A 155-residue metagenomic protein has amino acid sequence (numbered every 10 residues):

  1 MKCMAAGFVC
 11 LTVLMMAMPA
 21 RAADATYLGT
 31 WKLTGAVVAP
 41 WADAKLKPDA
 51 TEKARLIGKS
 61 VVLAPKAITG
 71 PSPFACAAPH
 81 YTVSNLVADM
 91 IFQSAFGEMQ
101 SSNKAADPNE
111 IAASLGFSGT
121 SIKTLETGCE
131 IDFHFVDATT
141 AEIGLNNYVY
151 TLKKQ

Functional and structural regions predicted by a protein language model:
M1-A5: Positively charged n-region of N-terminal signal peptides that target proteins for export
G7-M15: Bacterial N-terminal signal peptides
P19-T30: N-terminal helix-cap/turn-to-beta initiation motif at the start of protein domains
D24-T26, A112-S118, E130-A138: Short, surface-exposed loop and linker segments with low hydrophobicity and enrichment for Pro/Ser/Thr
L33-P71: Short, solvent-exposed loop/hinge segments that bridge or flank secondary-structure elements
V37-P40, L63-C129: Contiguous, well-ordered beta-strand patches that form the walls/edges of small beta-barrel/beta-sandwich domains
S60-A67, G128, D132-A141, Q155: Short, solvent-exposed coil/turn segments at beta-strand boundaries
A75-M90, F135-Q155: Edge beta-strand at a domain terminus
